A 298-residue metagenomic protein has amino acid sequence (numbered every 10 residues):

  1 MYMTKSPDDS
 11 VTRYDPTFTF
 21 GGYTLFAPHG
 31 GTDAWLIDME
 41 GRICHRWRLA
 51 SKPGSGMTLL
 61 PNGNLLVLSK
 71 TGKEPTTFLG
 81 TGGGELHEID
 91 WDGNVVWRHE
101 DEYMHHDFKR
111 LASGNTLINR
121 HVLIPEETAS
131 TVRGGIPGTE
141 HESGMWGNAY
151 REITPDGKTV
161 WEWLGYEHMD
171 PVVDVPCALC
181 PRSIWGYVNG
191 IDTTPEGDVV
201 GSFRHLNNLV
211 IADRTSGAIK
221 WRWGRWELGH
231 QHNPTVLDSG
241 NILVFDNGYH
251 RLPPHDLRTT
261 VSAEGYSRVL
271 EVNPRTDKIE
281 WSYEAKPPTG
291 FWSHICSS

Functional and structural regions predicted by a protein language model:
M1-S298: Histidine-/acidic-rich catalytic cores in large beta-rich domains
